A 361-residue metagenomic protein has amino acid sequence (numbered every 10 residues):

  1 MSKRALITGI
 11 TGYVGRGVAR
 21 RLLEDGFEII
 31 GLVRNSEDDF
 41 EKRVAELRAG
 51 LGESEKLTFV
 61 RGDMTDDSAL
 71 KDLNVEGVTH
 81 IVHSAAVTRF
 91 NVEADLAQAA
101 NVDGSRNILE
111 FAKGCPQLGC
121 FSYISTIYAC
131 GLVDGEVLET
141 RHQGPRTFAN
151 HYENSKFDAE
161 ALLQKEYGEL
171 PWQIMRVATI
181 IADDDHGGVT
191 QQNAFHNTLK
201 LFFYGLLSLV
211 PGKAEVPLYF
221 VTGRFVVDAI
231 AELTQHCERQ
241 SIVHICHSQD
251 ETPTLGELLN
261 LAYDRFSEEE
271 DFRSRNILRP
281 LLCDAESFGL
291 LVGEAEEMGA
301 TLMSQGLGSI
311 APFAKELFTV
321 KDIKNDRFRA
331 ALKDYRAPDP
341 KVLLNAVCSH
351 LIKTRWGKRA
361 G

Functional and structural regions predicted by a protein language model:
A5-F27: N-terminal Rossmann NAD(P)H-binding glycine-rich loop of SDR-like oxidoreductase domains
R61-D103, K113-G114: NAD(P)H-binding glycine-rich loop region in Rossmannoid oxidoreductase-like domains and their noncatalytic homologs
E93, N197-F225, A229-L233, H244-C246: A conserved pocket-lining segment of Rossmann-fold NAD(P)-dependent short-chain dehydrogenase/reductase
D103-N154, Q173: Conserved Rossmann-fold NAD(P)-dependent oxidoreductase catalytic core, especially the SDR/UDP-sugar
E160-G187: Conserved beta-loop-beta element that borders a ligand/cofactor-binding pocket
A182-F195, L233-V243: Glycine/proline-rich active-site loop of Rossmann-fold NAD(P)-dependent oxidoreductases
L233-S309, K358: Mid/C-terminal beta-alpha module of Rossmann-like enzyme folds, strongest in SDR-family dehydrogenases/epimerases
A314, F318-G361: Amphipathic terminal alpha-helices
